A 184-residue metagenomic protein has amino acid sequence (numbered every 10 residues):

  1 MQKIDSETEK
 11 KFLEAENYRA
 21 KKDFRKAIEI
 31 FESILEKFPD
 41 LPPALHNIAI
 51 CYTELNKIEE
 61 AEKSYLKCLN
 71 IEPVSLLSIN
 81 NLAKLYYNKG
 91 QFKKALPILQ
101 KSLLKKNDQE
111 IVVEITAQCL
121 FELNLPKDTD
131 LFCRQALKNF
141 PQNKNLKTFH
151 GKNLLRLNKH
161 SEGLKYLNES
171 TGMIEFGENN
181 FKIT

Functional and structural regions predicted by a protein language model:
K3, K37, I71, K105 (+2 more regions): Structural marker of alpha-solenoid helical repeat scaffolds
S6-K37, P43, I50-E54: Alpha-helical segment of the N-proximal tetratricopeptide repeat
E9, P43, L77, I111 (+2 more regions): Start-of-helix register in tetratricopeptide repeats
A20-K21, E54, N88-K89, E122 (+1 more regions): Register position in tetratricopeptide repeats
S33-I34, K67-C68, K101-S102, Q135-A136 (+1 more regions): Canonical positions in the second alpha-helix
